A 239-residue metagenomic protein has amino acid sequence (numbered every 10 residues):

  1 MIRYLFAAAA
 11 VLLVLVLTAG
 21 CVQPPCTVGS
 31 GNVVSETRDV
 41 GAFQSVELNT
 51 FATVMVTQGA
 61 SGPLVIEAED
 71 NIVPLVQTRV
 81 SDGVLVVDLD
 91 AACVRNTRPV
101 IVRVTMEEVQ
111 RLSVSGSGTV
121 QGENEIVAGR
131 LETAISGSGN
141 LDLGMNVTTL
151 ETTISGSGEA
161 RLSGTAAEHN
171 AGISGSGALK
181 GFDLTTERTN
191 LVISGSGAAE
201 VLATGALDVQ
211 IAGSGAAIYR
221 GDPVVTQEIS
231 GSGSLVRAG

Functional and structural regions predicted by a protein language model:
I2-A10, V16-V73, V84-T105, V120-G122 (+2 more regions): Short acidic/polar N-terminal linker immediately downstream of export determinants
L13-V14, G215: Contiguous N-terminal and early-domain "leader" segments and peripheral loops that mark the onset or edge of a domain
E36-T37, Q44-V56, I101-V104, E108-G239: Extended, compositionally simple hydrophobic/Ser/Thr-rich segments that build repetitive fibrous architectures
